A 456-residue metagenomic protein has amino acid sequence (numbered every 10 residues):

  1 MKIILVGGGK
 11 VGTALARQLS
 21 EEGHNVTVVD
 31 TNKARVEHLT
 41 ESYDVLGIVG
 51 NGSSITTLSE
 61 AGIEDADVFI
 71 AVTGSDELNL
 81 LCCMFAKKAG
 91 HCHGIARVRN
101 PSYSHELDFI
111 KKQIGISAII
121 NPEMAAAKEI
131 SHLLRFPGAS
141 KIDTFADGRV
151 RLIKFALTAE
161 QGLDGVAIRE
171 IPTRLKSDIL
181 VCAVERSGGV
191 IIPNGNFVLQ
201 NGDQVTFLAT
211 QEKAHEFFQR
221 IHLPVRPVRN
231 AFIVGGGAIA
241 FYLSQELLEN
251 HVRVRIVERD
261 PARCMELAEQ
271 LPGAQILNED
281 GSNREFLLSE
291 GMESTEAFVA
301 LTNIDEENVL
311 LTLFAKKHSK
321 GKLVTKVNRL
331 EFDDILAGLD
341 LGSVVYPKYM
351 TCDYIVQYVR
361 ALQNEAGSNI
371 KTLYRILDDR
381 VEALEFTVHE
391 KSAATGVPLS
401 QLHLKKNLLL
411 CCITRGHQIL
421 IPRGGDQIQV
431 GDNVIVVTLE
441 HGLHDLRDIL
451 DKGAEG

Functional and structural regions predicted by a protein language model:
M1-G456: Cytosolic regulatory regions of ion transport systems
